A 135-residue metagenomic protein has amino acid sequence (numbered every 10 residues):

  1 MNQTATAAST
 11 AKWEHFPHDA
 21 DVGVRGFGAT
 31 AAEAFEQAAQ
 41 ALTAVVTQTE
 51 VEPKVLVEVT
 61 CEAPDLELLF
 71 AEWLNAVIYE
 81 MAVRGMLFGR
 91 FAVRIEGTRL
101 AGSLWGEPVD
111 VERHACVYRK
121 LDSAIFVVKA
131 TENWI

Functional and structural regions predicted by a protein language model:
M1-I135: Intrinsically disordered, low-complexity regions
